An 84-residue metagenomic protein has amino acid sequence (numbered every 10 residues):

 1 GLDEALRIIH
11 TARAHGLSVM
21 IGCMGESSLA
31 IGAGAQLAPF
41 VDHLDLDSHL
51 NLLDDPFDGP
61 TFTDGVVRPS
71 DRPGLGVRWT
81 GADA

Functional and structural regions predicted by a protein language model:
G1-T11: Active-site-adjacent beta->alpha loops and helix N-cap segments on the catalytic face of soluble alpha/beta enzymes
M24-A84: Flexible C-terminal active-site loop/helix
